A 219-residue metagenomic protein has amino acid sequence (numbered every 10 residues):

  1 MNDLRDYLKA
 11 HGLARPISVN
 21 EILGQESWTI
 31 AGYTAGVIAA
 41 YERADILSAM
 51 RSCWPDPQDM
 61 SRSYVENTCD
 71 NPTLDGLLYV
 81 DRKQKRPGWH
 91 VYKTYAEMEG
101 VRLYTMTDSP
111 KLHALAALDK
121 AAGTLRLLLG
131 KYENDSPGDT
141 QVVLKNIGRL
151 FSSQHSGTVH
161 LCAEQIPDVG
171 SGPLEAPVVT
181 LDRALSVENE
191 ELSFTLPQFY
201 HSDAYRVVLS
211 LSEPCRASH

Functional and structural regions predicted by a protein language model:
M1-D3, I30-V37, V142-L144: Well-ordered, non-membrane alpha-helical segments in soluble/globular domains
L8-A14: Short helix-capping segments at alpha-helix termini
R15-E21: Active-site segments of SGNH/GDSL-like serine hydrolases that catalyze O-acetyl group transfer/hydrolysis on lipids
E21-R126, G130-K131: Aromatic/acidic polysaccharide-binding cleft in carbohydrate-active enzymes
I38-D45, M50-D56, M60-S61, A116 (+2 more regions): Substrate-binding clefts and catalytic carboxylate motifs of secreted carbohydrate-active enzymes
V91, A96, T124-L127, D135 (+2 more regions): Non-catalytic C-terminal accessory domains or segments of carbohydrate-active enzymes
S109-V159, E164-D168: Carbohydrate-binding surface patches
E175-H219: C-terminal beta-strand-rich structural cap/linker in extracellular carbohydrate-active enzymes
